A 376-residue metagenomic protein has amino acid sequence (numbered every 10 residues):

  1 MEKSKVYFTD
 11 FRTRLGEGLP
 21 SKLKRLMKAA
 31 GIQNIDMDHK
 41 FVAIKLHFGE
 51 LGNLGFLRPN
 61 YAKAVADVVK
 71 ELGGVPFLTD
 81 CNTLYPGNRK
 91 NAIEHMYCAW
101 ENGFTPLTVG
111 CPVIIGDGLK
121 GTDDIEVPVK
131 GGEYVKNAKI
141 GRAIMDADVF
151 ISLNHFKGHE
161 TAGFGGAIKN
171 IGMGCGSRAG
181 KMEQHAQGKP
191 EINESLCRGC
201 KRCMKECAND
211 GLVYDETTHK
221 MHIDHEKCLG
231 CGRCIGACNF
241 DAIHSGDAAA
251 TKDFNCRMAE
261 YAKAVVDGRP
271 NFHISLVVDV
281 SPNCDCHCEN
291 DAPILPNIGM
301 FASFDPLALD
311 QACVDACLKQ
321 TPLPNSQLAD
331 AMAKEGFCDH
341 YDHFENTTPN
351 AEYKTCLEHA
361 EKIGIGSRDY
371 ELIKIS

Functional and structural regions predicted by a protein language model:
E2-Y61, V68, L72-D80, Y85-S376: Extended, low-polarity segments enriched in aliphatic/aromatic residues
